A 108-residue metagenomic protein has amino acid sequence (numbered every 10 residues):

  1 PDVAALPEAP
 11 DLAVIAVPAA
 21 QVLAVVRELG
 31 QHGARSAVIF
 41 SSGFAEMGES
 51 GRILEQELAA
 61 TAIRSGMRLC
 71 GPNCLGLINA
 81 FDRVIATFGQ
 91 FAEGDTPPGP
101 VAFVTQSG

Functional and structural regions predicted by a protein language model:
P1-G108: Catalytic-core regions of core metabolic enzymes, especially those transforming organic acids/acyl-group intermediates
